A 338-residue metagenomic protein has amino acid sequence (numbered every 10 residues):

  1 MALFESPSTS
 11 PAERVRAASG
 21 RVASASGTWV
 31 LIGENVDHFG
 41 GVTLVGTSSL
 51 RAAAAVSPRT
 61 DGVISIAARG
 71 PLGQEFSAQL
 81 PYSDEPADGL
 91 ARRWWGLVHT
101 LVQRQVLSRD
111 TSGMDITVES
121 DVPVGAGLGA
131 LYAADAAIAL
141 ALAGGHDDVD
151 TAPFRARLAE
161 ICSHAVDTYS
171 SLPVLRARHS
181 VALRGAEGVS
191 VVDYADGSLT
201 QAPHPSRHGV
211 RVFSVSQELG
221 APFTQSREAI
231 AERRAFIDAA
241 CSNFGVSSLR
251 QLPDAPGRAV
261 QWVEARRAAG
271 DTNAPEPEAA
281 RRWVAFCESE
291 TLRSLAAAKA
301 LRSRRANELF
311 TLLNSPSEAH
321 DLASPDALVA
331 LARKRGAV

Functional and structural regions predicted by a protein language model:
M1-W29, G33-V45, L80, A87 (+3 more regions): Gly/Ser-rich oxyanion-binding loop with an adjacent helix/lid that shapes the negatively charged ligand pocket
A2-I32, A53-R92, S190-V338: C-terminal nucleotide
L44-T47, A53-A54: Catalytic-core region of right-hand nucleic acid polymerases
T47-S49, R59, D121: A short, compositionally biased micro-patch
